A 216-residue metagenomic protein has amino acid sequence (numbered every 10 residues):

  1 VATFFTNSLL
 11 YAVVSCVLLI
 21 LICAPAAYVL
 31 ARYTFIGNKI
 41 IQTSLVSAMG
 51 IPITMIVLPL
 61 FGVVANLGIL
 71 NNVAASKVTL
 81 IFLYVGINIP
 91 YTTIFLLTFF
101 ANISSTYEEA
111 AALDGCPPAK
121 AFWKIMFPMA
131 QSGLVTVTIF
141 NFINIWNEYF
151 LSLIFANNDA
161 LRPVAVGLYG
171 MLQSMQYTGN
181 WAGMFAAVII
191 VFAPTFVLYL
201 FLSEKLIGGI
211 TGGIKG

Functional and structural regions predicted by a protein language model:
V1-G216: A structural signal for multi-pass alpha-helical bundles of membrane permease subunits that mediate small-molecule
